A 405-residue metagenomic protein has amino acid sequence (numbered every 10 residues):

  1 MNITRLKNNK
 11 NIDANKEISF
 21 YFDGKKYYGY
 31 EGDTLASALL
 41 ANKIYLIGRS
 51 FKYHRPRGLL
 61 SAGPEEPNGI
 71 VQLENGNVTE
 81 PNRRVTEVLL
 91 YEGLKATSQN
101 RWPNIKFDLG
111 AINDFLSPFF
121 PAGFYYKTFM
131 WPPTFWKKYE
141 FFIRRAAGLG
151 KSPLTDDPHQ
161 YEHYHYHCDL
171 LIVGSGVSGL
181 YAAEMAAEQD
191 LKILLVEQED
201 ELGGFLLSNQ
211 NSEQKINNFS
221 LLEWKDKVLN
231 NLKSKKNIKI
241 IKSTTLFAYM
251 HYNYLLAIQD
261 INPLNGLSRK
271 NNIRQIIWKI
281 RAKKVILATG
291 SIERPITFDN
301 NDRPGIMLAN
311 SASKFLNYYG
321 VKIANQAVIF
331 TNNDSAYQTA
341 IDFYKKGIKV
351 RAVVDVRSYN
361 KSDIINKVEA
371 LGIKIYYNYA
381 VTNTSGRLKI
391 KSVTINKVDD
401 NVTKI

Functional and structural regions predicted by a protein language model:
M1-K25, G29-I405: Residues forming the flavin
